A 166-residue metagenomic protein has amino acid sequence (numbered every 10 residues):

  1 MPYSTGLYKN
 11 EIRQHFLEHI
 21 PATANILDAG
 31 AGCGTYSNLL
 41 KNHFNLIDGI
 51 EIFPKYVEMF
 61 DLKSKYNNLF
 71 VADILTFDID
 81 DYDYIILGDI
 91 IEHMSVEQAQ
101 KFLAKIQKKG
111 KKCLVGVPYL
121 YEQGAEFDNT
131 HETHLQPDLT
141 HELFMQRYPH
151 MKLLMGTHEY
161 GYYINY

Functional and structural regions predicted by a protein language model:
M1-Y82, Q100-L103, T130-Y166: Conserved N-terminal segment of class I S-adenosyl-L-methionine
I86: A conserved beta-strand element that flanks and buttresses the S-adenosyl-L-methionine
I90-H93: Hydrophobic adenine-recognition pocket in adenosine-nucleotide-binding enzymes
S95-A99: Short N-terminal helix/helix-N-cap motif within the alpha/beta-hydrolase-1
K105-K109: Conserved helix-to-beta-strand junction in the class I
G110-Y119: Conserved beta-strand signature within the Rossmann-like core of class I S-adenosyl-L-methionine
Y119-Y121, T157: Short, flexible active-site-adjacent loop segments at beta-strand->alpha-helix junctions, enriched in small/polar
E122-D128: A short acidic, helix-capping loop that chelates divalent metal ions and anchors anionic groups
